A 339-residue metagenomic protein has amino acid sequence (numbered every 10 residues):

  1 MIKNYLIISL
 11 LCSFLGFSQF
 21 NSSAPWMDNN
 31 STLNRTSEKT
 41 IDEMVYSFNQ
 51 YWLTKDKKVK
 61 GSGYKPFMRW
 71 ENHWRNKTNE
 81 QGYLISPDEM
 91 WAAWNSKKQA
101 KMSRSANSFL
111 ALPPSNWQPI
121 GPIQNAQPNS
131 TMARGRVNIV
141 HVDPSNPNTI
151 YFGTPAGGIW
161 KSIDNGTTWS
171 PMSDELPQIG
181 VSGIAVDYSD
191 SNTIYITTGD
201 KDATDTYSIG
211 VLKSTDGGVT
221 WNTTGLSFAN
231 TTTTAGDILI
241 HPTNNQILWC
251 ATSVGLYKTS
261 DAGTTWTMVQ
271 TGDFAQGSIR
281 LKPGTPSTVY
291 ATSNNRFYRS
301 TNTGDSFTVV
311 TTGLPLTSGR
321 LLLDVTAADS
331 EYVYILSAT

Functional and structural regions predicted by a protein language model:
M1-W26, W160: Bacterial Sec-dependent N-terminal signal peptides
Q19-T339: Extracellular glycan-interacting surfaces
